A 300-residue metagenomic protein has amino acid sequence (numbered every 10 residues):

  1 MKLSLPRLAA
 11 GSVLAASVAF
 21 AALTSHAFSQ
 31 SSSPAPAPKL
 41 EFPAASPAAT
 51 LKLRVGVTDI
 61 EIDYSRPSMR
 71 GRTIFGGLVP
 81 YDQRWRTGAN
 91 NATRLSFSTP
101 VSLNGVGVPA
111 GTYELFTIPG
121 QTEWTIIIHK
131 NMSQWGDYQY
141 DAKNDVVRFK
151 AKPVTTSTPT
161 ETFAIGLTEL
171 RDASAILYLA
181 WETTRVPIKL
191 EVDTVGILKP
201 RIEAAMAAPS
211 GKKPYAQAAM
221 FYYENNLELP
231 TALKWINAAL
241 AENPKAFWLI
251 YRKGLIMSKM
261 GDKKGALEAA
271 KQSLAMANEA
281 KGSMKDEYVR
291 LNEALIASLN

Functional and structural regions predicted by a protein language model:
M1-G11: N-terminal secretory signal peptides that target proteins for export/translocation
G11-S25: Bacterial N-terminal signal peptides
A27-R54: Short N-terminal segments immediately surrounding and downstream of signal-peptide cleavage
S31-A35, E41, D59-A110, I118-G211 (+1 more regions): Extended, well-structured beta-strand/loop surface patches that form recognition or cofactor-anchoring regions within
I202-W248, L255, D262, A275-S283: Alpha-helical adaptor scaffolds
T231, G265-E268, M284, L291: Alpha-helical positions within canonical tetratricopeptide repeat
L255-K259, K281-N300: TPR/TPR-like alpha-solenoid helical repeat scaffolds
